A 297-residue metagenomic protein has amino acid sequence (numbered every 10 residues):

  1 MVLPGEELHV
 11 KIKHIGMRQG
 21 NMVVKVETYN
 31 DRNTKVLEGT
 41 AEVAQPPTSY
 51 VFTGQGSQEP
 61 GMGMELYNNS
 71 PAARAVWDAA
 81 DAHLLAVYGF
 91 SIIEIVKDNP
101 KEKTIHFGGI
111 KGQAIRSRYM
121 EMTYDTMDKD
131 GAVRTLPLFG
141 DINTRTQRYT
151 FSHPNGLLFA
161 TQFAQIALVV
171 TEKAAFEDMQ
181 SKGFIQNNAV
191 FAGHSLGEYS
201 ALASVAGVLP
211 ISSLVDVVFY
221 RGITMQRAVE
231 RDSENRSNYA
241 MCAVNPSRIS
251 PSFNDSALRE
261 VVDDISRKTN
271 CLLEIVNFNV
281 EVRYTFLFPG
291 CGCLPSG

Functional and structural regions predicted by a protein language model:
V2, H14-G16, L196, G207 (+1 more regions): Acidic, glycine-rich active-site loops and adjacent beta-strand->loop/helix elements that engage anionic groups
V2-G5, H9-P46: HotDog/MaoC-like acyl-thioester-processing domains
I12, G54, E172, G197 (+2 more regions): Conserved S/T- and glycine-rich ATP-binding loop of Class I adenylate-forming
M22, N187, C271: Residue-level signal for beta-strand positions within conserved beta-sheet cores that form or flank
Q45-A192, C291-P295: Helix-rich "cap/lid" substructures immediately adjacent to catalytic or cofactor-binding pockets
G193-H194, F278: Conserved alpha/beta-hydrolase "nucleophile elbow" surrounding the catalytic nucleophile
H194-A203: Glycine-rich nucleophile elbow surrounding the catalytic serine of serine-hydrolase chemistry
A203-G297: Alpha/beta catalytic cores of group-transfer enzymes, especially the acyltransferase/condensing modules of polyketide
